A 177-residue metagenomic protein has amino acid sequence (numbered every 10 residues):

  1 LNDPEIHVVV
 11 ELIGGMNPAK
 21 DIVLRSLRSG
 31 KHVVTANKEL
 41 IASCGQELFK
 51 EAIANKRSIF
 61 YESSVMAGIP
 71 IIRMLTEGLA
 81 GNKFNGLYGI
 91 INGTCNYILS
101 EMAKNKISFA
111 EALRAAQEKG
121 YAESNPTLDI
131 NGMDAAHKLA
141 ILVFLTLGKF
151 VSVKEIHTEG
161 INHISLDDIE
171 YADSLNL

Functional and structural regions predicted by a protein language model:
L1-V8, L12-P18: A structured beta-alpha segment of the ubiquitous adenosine-cofactor-binding alpha/beta core
E5-I6, F84, N176-L177: Short, high-confidence coil segments that cap the C-terminus of an alpha-helix and link into the following beta-strand
I13-S29, A36-G78: Rossmann-fold NAD(P)-binding glycine/threonine-rich loop
I53-D134, I141: Rossmann-like NAD(P)H-binding beta-loop-alpha module
E111-L177: Substrate-binding/catalytic subdomain of NAD(P)-dependent oxidoreductase enzymes
